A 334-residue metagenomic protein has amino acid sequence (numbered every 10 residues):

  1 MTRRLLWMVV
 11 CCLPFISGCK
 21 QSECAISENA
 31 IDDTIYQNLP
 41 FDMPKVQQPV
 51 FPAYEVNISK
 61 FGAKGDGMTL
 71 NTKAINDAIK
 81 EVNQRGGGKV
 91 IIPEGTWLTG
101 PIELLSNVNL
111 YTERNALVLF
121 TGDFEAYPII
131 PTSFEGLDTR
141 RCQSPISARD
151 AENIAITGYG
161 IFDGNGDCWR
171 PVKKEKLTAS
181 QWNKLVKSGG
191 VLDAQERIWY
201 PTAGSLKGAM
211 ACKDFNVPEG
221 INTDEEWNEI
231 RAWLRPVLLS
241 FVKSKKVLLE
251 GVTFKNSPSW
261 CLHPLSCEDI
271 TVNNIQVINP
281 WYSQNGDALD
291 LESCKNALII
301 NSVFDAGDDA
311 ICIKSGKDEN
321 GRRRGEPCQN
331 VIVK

Functional and structural regions predicted by a protein language model:
T2-W7, C11-L13, S17-I91, T96-K243 (+4 more regions): Extracellular "leader-to-stem" segments immediately downstream of a signal peptide or signal-anchor in secreted/lumenal
G67-N71, A288, R322: Alpha-helix N-cap/helix-initiation motif
P93, L265, K314: Conserved residues at the C-terminal ends of beta-strands
R114-N115, E152-G160, K245-K255, E268-P280 (+4 more regions): Right-handed parallel beta-helix
